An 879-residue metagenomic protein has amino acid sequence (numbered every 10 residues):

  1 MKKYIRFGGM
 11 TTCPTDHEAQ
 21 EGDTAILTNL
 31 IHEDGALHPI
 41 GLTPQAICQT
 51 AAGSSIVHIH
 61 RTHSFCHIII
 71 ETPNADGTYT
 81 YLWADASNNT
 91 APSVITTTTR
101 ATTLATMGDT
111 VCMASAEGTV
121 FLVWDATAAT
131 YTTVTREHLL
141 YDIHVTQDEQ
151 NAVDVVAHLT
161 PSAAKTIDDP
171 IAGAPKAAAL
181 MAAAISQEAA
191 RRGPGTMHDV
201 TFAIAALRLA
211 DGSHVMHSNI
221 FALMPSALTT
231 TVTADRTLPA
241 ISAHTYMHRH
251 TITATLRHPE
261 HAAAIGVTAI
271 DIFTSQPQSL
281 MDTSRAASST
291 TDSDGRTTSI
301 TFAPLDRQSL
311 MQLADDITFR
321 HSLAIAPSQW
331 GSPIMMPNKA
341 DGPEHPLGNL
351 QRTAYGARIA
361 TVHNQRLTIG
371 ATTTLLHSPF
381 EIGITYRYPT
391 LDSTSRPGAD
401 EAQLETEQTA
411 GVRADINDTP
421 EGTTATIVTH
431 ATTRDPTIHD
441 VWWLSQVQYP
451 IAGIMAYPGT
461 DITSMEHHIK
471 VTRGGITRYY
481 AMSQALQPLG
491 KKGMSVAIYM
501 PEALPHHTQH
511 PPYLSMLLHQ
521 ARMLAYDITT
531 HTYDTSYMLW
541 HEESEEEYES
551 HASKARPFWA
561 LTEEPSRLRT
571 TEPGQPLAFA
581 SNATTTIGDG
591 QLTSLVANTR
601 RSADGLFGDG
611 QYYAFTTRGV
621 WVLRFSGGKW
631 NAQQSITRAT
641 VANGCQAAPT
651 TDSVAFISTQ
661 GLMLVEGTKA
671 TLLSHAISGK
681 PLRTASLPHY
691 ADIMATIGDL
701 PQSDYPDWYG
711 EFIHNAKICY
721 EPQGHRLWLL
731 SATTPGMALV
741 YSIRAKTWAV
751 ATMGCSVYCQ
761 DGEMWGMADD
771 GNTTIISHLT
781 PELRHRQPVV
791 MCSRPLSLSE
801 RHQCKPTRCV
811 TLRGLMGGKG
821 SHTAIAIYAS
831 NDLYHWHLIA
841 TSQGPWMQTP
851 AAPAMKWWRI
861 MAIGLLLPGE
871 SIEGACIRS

Functional and structural regions predicted by a protein language model:
M1-G53, H58, W83-T584, R683: Disordered, low-complexity "stalk" and linker segments at domain junctions of extracellular and cell-surface proteins
P73-D76, G118-V120, T374-L376, G661-M663 (+2 more regions): Short glycine/acidic-enriched loop and turn motifs that connect beta-strands
W83, F121-V123, L207, T274 (+6 more regions): Conserved blade-register residue in beta-propeller folds
N89-P92, A129-Y131, G628-A632, T671 (+2 more regions): Beta-strand initiation motifs
T98-A105, L347-Y355, P505, R801 (+2 more regions): Beta-sandwich interaction modules
T110, A597-P781: Beta-sheet-dominated scaffold domains
T780-V790, S797-T811, L815, L865-S879: Exposed low-complexity, polar/acidic, P/S/T/G-rich flexible segments that act as propeptides, protease-susceptible
G814-H822: Extended, low-complexity, turn-rich repeat/linker tracts enriched in Gly/Pro/Ser/Thr and Asp/Glu that occur
